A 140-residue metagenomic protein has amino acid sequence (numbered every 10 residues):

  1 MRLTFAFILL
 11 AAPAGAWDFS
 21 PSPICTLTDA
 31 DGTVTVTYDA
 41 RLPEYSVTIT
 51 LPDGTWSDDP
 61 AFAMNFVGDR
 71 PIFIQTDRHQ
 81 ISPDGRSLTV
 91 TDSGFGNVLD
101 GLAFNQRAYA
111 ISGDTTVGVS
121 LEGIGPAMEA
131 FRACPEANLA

Functional and structural regions predicted by a protein language model:
M1-T4, I72-F73: Charged interaction patches that mediate protein-protein contacts
L3-P13: Sec-dependent N-terminal signal peptides
G15-A140: A generic "folded-domain core" signal
